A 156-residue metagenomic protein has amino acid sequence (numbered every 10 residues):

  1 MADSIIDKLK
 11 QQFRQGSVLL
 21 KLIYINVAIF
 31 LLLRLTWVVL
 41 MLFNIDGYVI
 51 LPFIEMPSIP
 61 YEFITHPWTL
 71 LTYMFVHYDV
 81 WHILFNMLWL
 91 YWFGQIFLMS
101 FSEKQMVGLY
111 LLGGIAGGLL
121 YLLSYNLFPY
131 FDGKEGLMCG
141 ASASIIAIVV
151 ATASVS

Functional and structural regions predicted by a protein language model:
M1-S156: A detector for small-residue-rich transmembrane helices and their helix-helix packing motifs
